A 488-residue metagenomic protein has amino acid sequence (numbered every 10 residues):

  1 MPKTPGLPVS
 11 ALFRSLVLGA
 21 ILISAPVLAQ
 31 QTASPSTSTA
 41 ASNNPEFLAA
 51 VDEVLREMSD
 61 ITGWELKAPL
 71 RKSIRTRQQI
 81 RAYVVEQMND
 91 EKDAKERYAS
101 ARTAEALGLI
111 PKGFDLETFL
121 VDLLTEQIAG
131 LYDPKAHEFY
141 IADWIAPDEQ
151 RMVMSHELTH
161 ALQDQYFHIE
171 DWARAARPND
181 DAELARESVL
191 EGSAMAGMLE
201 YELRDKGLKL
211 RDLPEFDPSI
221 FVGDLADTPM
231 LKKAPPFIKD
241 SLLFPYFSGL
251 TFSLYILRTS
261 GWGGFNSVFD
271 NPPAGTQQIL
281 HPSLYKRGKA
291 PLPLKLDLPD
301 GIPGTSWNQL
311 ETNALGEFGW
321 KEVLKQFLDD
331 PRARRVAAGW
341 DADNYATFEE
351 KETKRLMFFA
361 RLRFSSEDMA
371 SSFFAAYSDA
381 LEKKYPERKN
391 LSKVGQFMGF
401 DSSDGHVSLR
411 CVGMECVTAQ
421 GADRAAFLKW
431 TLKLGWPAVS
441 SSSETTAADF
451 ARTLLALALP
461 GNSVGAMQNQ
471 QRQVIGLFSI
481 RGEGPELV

Functional and structural regions predicted by a protein language model:
F13-A25: Bacterial N-terminal signal peptides
Q31-F114, A447-S463: A metal-dependent hydrolase signature that marks the N-terminal structural subdomain at the beginning of catalytic folds
V54, D164-S219: Post-HExxH zinc-binding segment in Zn-dependent metallohydrolases
M58, M152-I169, A194-M195, V488: Active-site recognition of the HExxH zinc-binding catalytic motif
S100-P134, G301-F358, F373-A376, G399 (+1 more regions): Short, compositionally biased low-complexity segments enriched in polar/charged residues
F139-M154, A185: Short pre-active-site segment immediately N-terminal to the catalytic Zn-binding motif
A226-L356, M369: Pan-zinc metallopeptidase signature
E349-L454: C-terminal soluble interaction/assembly domains
